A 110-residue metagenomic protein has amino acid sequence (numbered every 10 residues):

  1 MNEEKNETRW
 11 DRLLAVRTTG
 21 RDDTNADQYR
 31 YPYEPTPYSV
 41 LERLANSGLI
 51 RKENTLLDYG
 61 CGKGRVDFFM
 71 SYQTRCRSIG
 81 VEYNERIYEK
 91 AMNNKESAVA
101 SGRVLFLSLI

Functional and structural regions predicted by a protein language model:
M1-R51: S-adenosyl-L-methionine
E53-G62: Conserved class I S-adenosyl-L-methionine
G64-F68: Glycine-rich SAM-binding Motif I of class I
S71-Y72: Gly/Ala-rich phosphate-binding loop of Rossmann-like dinucleotide-binding domains, activating on the conserved
C76-V81: Short beta-strand element of Class I
N84: Conserved SAM/SAH-binding beta-strand->alpha-helix loop
A91-M92: Conserved SAM-binding loop
A100-L109: Conserved SAM-binding strand-loop segment of SAM-dependent methyltransferases
